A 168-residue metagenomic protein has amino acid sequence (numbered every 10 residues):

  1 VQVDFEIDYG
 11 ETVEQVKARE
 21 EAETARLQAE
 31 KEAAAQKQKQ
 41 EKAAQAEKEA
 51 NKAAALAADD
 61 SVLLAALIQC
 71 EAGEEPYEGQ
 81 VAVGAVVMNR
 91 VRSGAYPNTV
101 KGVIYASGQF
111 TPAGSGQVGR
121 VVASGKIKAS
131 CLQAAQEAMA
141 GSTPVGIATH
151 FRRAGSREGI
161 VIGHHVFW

Functional and structural regions predicted by a protein language model:
V1-A53: Alpha-helical oligomerization segments with coiled-coil/rod-like character
A43, E47-W168: Bacterial extracytoplasmic/cell-wall-associated proteins, especially those involved in peptidoglycan
